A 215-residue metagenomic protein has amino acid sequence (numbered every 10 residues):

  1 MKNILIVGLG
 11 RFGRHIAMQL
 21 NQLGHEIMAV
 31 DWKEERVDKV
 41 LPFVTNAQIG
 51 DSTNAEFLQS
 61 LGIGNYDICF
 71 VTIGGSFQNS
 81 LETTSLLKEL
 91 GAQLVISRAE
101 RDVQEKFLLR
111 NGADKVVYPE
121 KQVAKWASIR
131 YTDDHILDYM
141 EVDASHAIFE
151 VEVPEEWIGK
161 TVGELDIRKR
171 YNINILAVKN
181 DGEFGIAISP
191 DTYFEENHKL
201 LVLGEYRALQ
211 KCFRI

Functional and structural regions predicted by a protein language model:
M1-I215: Cytosolic regulatory regions of ion transport systems
